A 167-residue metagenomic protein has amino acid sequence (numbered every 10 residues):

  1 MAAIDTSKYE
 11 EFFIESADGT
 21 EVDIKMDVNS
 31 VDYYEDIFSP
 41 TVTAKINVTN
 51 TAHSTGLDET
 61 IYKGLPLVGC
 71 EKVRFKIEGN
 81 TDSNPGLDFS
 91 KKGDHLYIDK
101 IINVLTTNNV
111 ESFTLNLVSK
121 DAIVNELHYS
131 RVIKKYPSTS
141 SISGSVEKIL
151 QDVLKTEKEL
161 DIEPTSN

Functional and structural regions predicted by a protein language model:
M1-Y129: Assembly/oligomerization scaffold segments
T107-N167: Charged- and aromatic-enriched interaction segments used to assemble and dock large macromolecular complexes
